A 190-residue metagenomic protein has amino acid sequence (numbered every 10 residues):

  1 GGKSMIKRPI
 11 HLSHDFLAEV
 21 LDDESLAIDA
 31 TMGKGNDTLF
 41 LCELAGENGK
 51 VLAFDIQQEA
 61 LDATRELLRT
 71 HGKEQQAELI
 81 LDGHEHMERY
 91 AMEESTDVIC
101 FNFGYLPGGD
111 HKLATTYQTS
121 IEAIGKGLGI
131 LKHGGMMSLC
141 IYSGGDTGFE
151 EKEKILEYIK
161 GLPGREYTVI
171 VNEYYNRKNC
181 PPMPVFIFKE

Functional and structural regions predicted by a protein language model:
K3-S25, N36-L39, E43: S-adenosyl-L-methionine
D22, A45-G46, L131-H133: Helix-to-beta-strand junctions that scaffold the AdoMet/dcAdoMet cofactor pocket in Class I SAM-dependent enzymes
D22-S25, R89-I99: A short acidic, Gly/Pro-enriched loop at the edge of an enzyme's catalytic core that lines a small-molecule cofactor
T31, A123, I130-I141: Conserved beta-strand signature within the Rossmann-like core of class I S-adenosyl-L-methionine
K50-D55: Conserved SAM-binding motif I beta-strand of class I
L61-E94: S-adenosyl-L-methionine
C100-A123: Mobile active-site "lid"/loop adjacent to the S-adenosyl-L-methionine
F149-E190: Class I S-adenosyl-L-methionine
